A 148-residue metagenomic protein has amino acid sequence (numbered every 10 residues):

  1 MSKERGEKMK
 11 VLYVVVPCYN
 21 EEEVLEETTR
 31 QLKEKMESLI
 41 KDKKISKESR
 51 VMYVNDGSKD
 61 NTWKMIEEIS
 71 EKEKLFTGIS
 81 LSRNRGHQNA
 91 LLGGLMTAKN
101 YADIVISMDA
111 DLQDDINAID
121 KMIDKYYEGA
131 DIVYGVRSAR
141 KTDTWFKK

Functional and structural regions predicted by a protein language model:
K3-T144: Structured catalytic core of nucleotide-sugar glycosyltransferases
K148: Active-site Tyr-X1-5-Lys
